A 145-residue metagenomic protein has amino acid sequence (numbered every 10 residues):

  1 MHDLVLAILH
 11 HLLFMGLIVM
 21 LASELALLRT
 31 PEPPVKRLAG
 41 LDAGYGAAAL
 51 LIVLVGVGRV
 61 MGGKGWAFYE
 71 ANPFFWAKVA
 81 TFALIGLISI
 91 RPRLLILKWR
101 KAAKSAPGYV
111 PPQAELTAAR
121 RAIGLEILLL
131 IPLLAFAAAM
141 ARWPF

Functional and structural regions predicted by a protein language model:
M1-F145: Polytopic transmembrane helical bundles with strong interfacial aromatic enrichment
